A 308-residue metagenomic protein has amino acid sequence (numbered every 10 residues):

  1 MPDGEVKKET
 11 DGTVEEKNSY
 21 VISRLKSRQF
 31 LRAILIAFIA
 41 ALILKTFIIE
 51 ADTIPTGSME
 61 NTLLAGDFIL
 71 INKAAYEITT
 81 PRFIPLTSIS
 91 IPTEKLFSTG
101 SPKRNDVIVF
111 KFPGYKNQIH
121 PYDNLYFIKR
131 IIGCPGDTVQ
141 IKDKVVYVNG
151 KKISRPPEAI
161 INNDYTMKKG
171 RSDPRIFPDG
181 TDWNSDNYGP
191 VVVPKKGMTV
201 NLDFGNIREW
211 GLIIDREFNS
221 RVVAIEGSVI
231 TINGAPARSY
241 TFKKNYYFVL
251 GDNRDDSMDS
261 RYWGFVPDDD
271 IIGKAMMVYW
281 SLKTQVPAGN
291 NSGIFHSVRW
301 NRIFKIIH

Functional and structural regions predicted by a protein language model:
P2-K26, T62-H308: Soluble "head" domains of membrane/secretory-pathway proteins
Q29-F47: Hydrophobic membrane-insertion alpha-helices, especially the h-region of bacterial N-terminal signal peptides
A37, A41, E50, N72 (+1 more regions): Generic N-terminal helix/loop capping motif
I43, T56-G57, F83, W263: Single-residue recognition of alpha-helix boundary sites
T46, T56-S58, S257: Short linear Ser/Thr-Pro motifs
E50-D67: Alpha-helical transmembrane signal-anchor/signal-peptide segments
